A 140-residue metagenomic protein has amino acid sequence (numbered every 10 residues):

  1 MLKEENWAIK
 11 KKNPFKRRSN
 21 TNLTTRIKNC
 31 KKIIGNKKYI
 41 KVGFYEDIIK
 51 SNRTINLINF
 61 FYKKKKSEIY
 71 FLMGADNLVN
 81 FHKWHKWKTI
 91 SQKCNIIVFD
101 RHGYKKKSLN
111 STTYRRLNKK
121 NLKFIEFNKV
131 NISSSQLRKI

Functional and structural regions predicted by a protein language model:
M1-I140: Nucleotidyltransferase catalytic core that binds NTPs
